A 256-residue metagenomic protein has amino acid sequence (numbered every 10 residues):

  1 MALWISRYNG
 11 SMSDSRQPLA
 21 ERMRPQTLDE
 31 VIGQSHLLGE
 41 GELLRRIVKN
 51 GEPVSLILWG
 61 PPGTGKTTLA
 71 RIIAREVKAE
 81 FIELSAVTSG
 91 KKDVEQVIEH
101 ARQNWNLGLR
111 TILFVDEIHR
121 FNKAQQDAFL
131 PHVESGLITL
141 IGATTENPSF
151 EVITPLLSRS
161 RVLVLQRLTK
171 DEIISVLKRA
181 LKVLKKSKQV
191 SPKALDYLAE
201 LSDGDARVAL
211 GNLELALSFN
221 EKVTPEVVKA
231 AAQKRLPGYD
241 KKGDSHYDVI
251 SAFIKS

Functional and structural regions predicted by a protein language model:
A2-R16, R46-L84, E99-R102, L130-S135: Walker A/P-loop
S15-G39, E83: Dynamic helix-loop-helix/coil hinge segments at AAA+ ATPase domain boundaries and subdomain interfaces
L37-G41, A79-I112, K123: Short glycine-rich substrate-engagement loop in P-loop NTPases that contacts/grips substrate
R45, V115, H119-S158: Conserved catalytic/switch belt of AAA+ P-loop NTPases
S85-V87, R161-I174: Conserved AAA+ ATPase "SRH/arginine-finger" region at the nucleotide-binding site
R159, E172-K186: Conserved AAA+ ATPase "sensor/coupling" helix adjacent to the nucleotide-binding pocket
D196-L201, R207-N220, K229, S251-K255: C-terminal helical "lid" of AAA+/P-loop NTPase domains
L213, L217-Y239, H246: Conserved C-terminal helix/linker of AAA+ ATPases
